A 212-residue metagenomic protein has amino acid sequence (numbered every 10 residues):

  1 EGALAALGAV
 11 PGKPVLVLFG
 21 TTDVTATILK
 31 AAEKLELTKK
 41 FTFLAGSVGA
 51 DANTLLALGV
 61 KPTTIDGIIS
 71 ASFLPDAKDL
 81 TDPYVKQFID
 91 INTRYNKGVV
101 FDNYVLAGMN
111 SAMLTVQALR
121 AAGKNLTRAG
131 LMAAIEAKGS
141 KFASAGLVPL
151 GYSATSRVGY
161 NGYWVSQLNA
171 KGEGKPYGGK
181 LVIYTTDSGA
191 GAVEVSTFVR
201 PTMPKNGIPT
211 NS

Functional and structural regions predicted by a protein language model:
E1-L35, D79, P83: Extracellular/periplasmic Venus flytrap/periplasmic-binding protein
G8-P11, L35-T38, V60-T64, L126 (+1 more regions): Extracellular/periplasmic catalytic domains that process cell-envelope and extracellular macromolecules
V15, V100, A143-L147: Residue-level signal for secondary-structure boundary elements
T21-T27, D76-K138: Extracellular/periplasmic ligand-binding modules, especially the Venus flytrap/periplasmic-binding
A32-M109, P201-N211: Extracellular/periplasmic periplasmic-binding protein-like sensory domains
A45-T54, V116-L119, L126-N161: Mature extracytoplasmic/periplasmic domains
S140-S212: Solvent-exposed, acidic/polar segments of extracytosolic/periplasmic ligand-binding ectodomains
